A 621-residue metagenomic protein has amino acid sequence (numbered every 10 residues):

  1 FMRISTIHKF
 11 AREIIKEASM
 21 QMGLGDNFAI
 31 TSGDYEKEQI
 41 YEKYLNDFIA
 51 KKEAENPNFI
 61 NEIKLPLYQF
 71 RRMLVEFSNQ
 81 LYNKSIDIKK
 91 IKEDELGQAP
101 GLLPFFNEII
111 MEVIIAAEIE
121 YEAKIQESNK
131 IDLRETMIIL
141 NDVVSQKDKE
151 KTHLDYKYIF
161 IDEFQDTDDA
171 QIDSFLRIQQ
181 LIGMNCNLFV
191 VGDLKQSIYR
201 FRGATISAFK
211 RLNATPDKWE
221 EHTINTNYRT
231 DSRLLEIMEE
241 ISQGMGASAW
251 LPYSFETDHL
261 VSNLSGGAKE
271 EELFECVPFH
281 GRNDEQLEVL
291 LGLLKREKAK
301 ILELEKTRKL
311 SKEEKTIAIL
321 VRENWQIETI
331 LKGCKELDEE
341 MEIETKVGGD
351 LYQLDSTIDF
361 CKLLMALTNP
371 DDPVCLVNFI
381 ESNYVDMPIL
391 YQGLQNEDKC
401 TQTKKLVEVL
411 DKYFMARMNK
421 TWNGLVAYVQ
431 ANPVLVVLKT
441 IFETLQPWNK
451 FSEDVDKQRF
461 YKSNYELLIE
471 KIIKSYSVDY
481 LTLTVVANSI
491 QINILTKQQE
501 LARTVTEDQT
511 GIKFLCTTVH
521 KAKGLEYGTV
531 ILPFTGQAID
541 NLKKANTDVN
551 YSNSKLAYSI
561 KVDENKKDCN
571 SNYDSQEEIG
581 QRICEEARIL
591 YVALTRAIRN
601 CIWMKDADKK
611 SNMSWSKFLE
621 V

Functional and structural regions predicted by a protein language model:
F1-I131: A basic/glycine-biased coupling hinge at the interface between accessory DNA-binding modules
R3-I4, R12, F28-E42, L103-R211 (+1 more regions): Conserved helicase NTPase motor core
K43, K90, I161, Q165-N378 (+4 more regions): Conserved motor-region signature of P-loop NTPase helicases/translocases
K295, L406-R417, T421, K617-V621: C-terminal, charged and often intrinsically disordered regions of DNA end-processing helicases and nucleases
D371-K399: Extended, charge-rich low-complexity interaction segments
Y384, Q392-N396, G511-K513, E564-E620: C-terminal accessory regions
A522, E526-K555, R599-V621: Long, charged, helix-prone linker segments
L542-E578: Conserved catalytic motifs of ABC-family nucleotide-binding domains
